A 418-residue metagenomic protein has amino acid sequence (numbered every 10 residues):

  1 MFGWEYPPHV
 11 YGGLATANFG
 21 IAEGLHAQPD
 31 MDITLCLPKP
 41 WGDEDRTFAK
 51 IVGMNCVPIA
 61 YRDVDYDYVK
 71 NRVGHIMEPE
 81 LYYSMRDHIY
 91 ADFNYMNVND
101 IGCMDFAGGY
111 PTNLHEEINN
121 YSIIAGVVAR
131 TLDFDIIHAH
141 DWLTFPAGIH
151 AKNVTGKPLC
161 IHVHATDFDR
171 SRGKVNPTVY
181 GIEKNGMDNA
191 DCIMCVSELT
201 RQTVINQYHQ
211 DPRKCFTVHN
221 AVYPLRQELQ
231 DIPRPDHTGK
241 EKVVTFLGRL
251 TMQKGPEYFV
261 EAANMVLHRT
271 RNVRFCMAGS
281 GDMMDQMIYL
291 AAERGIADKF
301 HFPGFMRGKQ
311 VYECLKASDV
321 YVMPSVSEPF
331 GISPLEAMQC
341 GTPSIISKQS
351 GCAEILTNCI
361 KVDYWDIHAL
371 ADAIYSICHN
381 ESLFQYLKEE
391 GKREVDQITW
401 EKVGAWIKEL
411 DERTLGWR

Functional and structural regions predicted by a protein language model:
M31-A129: A conserved catalytic-core segment of Leloir-type glycosyltransferases
M194, D236-A263, K388: Conserved donor-binding/catalytic core segment of Leloir-type glycosyltransferases
L199, A221: Carbohydrate-associated surface elements
Q286-M306: Nucleotide-activated donor-binding/catalytic signature segment of Leloir-type glycosyltransferases, i.e., the conserved
F305-M306, E313-S318: Short alpha-helical donor nucleotide-sugar binding micro-motif in glycosyltransferases
V326: Aromatic "clamp/platform" in nucleotide-sugar-dependent glycosyltransferases that forms part of the donor/acceptor
P343-I346: Short hydrophobic beta-strand element within catalytic cores of glycosyltransferases and related nucleotide-activated
I360-I367, S376-E381: Conserved acidic donor-binding segment of nucleotide-sugar-dependent glycosyltransferases
